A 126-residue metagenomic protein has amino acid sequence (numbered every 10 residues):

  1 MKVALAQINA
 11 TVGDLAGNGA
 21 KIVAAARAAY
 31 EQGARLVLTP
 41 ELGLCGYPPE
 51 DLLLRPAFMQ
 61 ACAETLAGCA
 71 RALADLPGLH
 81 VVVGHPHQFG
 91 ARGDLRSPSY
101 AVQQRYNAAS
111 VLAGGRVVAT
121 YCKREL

Functional and structural regions predicted by a protein language model:
M1-L126: Hydrophobic structural segments
